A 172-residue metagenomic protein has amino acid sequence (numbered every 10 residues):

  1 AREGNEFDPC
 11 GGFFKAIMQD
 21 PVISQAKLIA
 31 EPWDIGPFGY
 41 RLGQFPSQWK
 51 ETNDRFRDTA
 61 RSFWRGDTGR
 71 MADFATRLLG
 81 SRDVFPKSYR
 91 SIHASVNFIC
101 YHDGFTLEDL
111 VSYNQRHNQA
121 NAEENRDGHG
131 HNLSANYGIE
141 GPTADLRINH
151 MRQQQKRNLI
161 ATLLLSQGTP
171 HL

Functional and structural regions predicted by a protein language model:
A1: Active-site groove signature of glycoside hydrolases
G4: Ligand/substrate-recognition segments at binding pockets and active sites
D8-L172: Conserved alpha/beta catalytic core and glycan-binding cleft of carbohydrate-active enzymes
